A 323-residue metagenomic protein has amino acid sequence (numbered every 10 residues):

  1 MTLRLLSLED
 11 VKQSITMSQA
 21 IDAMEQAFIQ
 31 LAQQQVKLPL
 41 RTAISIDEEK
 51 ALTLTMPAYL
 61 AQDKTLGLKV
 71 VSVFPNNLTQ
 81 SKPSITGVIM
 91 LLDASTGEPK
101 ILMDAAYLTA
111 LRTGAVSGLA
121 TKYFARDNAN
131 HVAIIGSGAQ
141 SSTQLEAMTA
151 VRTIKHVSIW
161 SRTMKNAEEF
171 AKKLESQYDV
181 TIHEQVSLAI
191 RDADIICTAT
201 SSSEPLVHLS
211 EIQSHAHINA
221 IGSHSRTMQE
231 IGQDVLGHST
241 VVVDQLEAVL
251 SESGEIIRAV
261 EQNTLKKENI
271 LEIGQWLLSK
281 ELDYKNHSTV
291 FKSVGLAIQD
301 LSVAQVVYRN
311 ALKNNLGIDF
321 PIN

Functional and structural regions predicted by a protein language model:
M1-T109, G118, N128, I298-L301 (+3 more regions): N-terminal ligand-binding/catalytic initiation module
F124-H131, Q213-S214: Short helix-loop-beta connector
V132-A133, T289: Conserved beta-strand elements of the Class I
S137-G138: Glycine-rich Rossmann-fold phosphate-binding loop(s) that bind the pyrophosphate of adenine dinucleotide cofactors
S141-S142: N-terminal Rossmann-fold NAD(P) dinucleotide-binding loop
A150-L174: NAD(P)-binding Rossmann-fold cofactor-contacting core
Q177-E261: Rossmann-like adenosine-cofactor binding region
Q229-N323: Adenosine-phosphate binding glycine-rich loop
